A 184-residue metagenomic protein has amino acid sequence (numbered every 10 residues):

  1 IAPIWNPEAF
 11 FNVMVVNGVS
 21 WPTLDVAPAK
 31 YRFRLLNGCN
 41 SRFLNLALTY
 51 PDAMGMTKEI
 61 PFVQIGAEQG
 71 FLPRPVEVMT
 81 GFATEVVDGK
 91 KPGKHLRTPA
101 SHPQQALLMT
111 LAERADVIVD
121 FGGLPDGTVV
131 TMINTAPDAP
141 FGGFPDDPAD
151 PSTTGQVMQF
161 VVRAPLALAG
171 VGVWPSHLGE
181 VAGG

Functional and structural regions predicted by a protein language model:
I1-G183: Histidine- and aromatic-rich segments of cupredoxin/plastocyanin-like copper-binding domains
